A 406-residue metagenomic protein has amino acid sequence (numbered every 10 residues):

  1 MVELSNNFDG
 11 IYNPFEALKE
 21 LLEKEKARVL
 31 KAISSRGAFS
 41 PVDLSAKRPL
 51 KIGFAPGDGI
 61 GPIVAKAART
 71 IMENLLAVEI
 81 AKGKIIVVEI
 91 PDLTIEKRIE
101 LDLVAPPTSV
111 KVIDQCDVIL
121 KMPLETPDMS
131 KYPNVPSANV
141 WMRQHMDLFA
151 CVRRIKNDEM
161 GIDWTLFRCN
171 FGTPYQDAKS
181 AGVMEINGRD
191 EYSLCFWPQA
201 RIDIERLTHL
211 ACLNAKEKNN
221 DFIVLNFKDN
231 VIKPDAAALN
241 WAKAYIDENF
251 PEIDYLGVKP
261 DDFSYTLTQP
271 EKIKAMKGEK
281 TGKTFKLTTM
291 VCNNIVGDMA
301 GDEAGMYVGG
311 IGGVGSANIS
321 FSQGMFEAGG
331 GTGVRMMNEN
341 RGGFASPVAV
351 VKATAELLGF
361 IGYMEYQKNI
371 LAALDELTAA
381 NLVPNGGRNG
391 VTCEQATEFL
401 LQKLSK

Functional and structural regions predicted by a protein language model:
M1-K31, M184-E191: Helix-enriched interaction subdomains in cytosolic or periplasmic regions, typified by TIR/SEFIR signaling/NADase cores
F15-V87: N-terminal phosphate-binding or glycine-rich loops at protein starts, especially the Walker A/P-loop of NTPases
R28, A32, R36, D177-K218 (+4 more regions): Glycine-rich phosphate/pyrophosphate-binding loop and the adjoining helix
K47, G53-R69, L75, I186-T268: Glycine-rich phosphate/diphosphate-binding loop of Rossmann-like nucleotide-binding domains
A81-P106, L267: N-terminal beta-loop-helix "entrance" segment that forms/cooperates in small-molecule cofactor or anionic ligand
D92-I95, A238-D298, G387: Active-site rim loops that border cofactor/substrate pockets in soluble metabolic enzymes
K97-I186, N294-M299: N-terminal glycine-rich phosphate/adenylate-binding segment common to multiple enzyme folds
A275-N381: Glycine-rich phosphate/nucleotide-binding loop
